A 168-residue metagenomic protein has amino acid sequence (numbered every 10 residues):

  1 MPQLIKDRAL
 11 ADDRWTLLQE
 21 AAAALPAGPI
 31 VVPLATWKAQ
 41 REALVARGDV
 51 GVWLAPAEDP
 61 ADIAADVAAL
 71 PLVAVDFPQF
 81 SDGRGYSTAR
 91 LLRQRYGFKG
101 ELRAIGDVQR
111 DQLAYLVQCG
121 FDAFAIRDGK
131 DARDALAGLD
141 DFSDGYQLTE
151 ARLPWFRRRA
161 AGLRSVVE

Functional and structural regions predicted by a protein language model:
L10-E58: A positional/architectural concept
P29-V31, D49-W53, L72-A74, E101-R103 (+1 more regions): Structural preference for beta-strand elements that scaffold enzyme active sites
T36, P56-E58, Q79, V108 (+1 more regions): Active-site-proximal loop/turn and secondary-structure-junction residues that shape catalytic pockets, frequently
D49-L92: Glycine/Thr-rich beta-alpha phosphate-binding loop at enzyme active sites
V52-L54, A61-A65, R110-A123: Catalytic cores of alpha/beta
P56, K99-R110: Glycine-rich beta-to-alpha transition loops that act as phosphate-gripper elements at the mouths of alpha/beta enzyme
C119-D140: Glycine-rich phosphate-binding active-site loops on the catalytic face of alpha/beta enzymes
R133-L163: C-terminal helical cap(s) of enzyme catalytic domains, especially alpha/beta-barrels
